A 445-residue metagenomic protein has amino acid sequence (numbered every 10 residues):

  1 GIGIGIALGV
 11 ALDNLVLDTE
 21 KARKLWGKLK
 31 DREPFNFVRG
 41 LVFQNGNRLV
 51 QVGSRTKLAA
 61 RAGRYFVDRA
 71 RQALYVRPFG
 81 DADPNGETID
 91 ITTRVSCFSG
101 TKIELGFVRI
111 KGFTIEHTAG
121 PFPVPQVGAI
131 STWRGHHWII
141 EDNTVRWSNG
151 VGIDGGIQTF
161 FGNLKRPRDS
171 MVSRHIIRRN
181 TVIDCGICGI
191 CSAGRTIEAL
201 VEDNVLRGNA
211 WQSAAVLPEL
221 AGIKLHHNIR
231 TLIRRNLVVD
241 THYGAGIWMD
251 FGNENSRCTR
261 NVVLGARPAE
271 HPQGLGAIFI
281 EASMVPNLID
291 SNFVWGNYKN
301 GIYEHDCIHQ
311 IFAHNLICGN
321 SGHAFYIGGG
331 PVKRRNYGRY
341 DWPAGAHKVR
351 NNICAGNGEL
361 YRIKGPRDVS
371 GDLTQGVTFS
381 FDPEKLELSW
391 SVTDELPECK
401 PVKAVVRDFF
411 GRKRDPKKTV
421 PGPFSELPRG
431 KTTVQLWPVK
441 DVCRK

Functional and structural regions predicted by a protein language model:
G1-R134, T144-R146, G152, F161-R168 (+3 more regions): Extracellular polysaccharide-degrading/modifying enzymes targeting complex plant/algal/animal polysaccharides
S96-S99, A119-W133, N149-H175, V182-S380: Glycine- and acidic/polar-rich repeat regions and solenoidal domains
W138-I139: Mature catalytic domains of secreted/periplasmic carbohydrate-active enzymes
